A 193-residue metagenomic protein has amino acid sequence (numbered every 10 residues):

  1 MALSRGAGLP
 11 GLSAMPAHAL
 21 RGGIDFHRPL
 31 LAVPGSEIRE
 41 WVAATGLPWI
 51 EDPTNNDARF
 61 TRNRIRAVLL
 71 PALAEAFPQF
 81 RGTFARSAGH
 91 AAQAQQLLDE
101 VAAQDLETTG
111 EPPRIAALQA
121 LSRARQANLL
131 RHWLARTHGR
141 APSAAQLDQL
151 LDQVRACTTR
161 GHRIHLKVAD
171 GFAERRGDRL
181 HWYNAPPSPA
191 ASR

Functional and structural regions predicted by a protein language model:
M1-A88, D99, R114-L118: Catalytic subdomain that performs nucleotidyl-dependent activation
S4, P16-G22, N63, A67-L70 (+1 more regions): AMP-forming adenylation/ATP pyrophosphatase catalytic core
